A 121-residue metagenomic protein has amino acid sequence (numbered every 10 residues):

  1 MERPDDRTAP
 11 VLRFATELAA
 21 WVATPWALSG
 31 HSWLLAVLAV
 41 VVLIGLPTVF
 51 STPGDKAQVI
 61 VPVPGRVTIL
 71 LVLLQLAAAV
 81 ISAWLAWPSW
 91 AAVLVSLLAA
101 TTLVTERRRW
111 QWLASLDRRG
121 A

Functional and structural regions predicted by a protein language model:
M1, V40-D55, A121: Hydrophobic, membrane-facing alpha-helical anchors
R3-T16, I60-L74, W110-A114, R118-G120: Interhelical loop and helix-boundary elements at the membrane-water interface of polytopic inner-membrane proteins
D6-W33: Membrane-helix boundary elements
A23-A36, I81-V93: Helix-coil boundary and interhelical linker segments in multi-pass alpha-helical membrane proteins
A27-I44, V63-I69: Loop-to-helix transition at the N-terminal end of transmembrane alpha-helices
V41-F50, L98-R108: Alpha-helical transmembrane segments and their membrane-interface exit regions
V49-S89: Mid-chain, well-packed structural core segment of small domains
S82-A86, A100-A121: Membrane-water interface at the C-terminal end of transmembrane alpha helices
